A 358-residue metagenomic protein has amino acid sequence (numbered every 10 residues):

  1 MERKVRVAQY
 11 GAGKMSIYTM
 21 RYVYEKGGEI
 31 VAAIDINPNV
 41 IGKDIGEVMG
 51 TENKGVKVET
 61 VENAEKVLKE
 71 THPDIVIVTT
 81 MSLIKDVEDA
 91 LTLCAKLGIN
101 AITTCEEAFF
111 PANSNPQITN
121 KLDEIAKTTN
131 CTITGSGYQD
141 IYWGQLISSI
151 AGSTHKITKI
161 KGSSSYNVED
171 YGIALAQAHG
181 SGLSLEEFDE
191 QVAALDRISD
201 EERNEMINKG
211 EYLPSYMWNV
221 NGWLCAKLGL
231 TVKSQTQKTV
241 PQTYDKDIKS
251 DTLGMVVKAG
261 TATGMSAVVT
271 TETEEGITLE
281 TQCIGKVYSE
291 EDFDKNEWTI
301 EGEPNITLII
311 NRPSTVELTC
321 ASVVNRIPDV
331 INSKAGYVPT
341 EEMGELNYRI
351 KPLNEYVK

Functional and structural regions predicted by a protein language model:
M1-L97: N-terminal glycine-/serine-/threonine-rich beta1-alpha1-beta2 phosphate-ribose binding loop of Rossmann-like
R6, Y10, K14, G152-K286 (+4 more regions): Active-site-lining helix/loop region of Rossmann-like oxidoreductase modules
I36, M81, C105-F109, Y138-Q139 (+1 more regions): Short, ordered loop/turn segments at secondary-structure junctions
S82, C94-N115: ADP-ribose/adenylate-binding Rossmann-like module
E106-N130: Rossmann-fold NAD(P)-binding glycine/threonine-rich loop
K127-K156: Short alpha-helices
K286-K358: C-terminal helical cap and adjacent loop that interface with cofactors, partners, or active-site loops
